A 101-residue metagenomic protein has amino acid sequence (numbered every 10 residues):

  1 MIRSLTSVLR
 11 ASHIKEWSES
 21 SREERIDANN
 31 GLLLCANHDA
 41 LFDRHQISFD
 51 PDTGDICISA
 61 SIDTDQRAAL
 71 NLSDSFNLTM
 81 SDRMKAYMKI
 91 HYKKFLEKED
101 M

Functional and structural regions predicted by a protein language model:
M1: A contiguous catalytic/ligand-binding core that recognizes phosphate-bearing ligands
S4-L9, I14-M101: A detector for short metal-coordination/catalytic motifs
